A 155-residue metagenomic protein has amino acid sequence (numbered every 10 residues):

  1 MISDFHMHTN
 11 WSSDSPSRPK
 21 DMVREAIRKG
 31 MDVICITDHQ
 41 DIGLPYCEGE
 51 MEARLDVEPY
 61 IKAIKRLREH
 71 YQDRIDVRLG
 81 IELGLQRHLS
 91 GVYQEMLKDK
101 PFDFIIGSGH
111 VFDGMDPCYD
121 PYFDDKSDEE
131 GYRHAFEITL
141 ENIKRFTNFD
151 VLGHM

Functional and structural regions predicted by a protein language model:
M1-R87: An N-terminally biased module of ancient metal coordination in phosphate/nucleic-acid-related enzymes
R54-M155: Extended substrate/RNA-proximal surfaces in nucleic-acid metabolism proteins
